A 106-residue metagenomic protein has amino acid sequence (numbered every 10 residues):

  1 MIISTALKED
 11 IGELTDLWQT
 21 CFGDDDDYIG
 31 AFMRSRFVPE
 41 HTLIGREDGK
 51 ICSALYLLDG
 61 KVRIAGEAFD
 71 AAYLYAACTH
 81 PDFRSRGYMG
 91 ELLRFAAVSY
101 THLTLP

Functional and structural regions predicted by a protein language model:
M1-D59, G66-Y73: Short amphipathic alpha-helix that is part of the acyltransferase structural core
I3, R84-S85: A generic structural signal for short
G60-V62, D82: Short coil/turn motifs at secondary-structure junctions
T79, S85-V98: Conserved acetyl-CoA-binding loop-helix of GNAT-fold acetyltransferases
T101-P106: Conserved small/polar residues in nucleotide/adenosyl-binding loops
